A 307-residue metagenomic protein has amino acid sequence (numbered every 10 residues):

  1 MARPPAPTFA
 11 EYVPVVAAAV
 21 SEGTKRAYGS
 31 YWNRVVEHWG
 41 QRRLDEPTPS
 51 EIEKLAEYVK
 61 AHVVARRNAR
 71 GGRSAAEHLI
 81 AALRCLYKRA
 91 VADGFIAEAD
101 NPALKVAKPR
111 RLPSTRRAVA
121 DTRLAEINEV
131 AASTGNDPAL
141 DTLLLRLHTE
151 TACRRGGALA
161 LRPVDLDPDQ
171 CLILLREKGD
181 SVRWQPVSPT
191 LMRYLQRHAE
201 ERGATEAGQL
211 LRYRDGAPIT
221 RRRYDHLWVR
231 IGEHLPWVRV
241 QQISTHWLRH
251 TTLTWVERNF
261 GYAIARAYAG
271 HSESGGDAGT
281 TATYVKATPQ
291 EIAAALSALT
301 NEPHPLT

Functional and structural regions predicted by a protein language model:
M1-R3, T205, Y213-G216, G276 (+1 more regions): C-terminal secondary-structure termini that scaffold catalytic or DNA-interacting sites
P7, A19, R176-G179, Y262 (+1 more regions): Catalytic-site neighborhood detector that most strongly recognizes the C-terminal catalytic loop/helix of tyrosine
V13-G23, S30-T115, V130-S133: N-terminal core-binding DNA-recognition domain of tyrosine recombinases/integrases
D45, I96-E98, R110-E129, G179-P189 (+1 more regions): DNA breakage-rejoining catalytic core of tyrosine-based enzymes
E77, K105-R155, L159, S181: Basic, Lys/Arg- and aromatic-enriched nucleic-acid-binding interface segment
K105, T151, G156, A160-R197 (+1 more regions): Conserved tyrosine-mediated DNA breakage-rejoining catalytic core shared by Y-recombinases
R146, E150, W247-S272: C-terminal catalytic core of tyrosine-transesterase DNA break-rejoin enzymes
S188-R239, N259-G261: Active-site/catalytic core of tyrosine-dependent DNA strand-transfer enzymes
